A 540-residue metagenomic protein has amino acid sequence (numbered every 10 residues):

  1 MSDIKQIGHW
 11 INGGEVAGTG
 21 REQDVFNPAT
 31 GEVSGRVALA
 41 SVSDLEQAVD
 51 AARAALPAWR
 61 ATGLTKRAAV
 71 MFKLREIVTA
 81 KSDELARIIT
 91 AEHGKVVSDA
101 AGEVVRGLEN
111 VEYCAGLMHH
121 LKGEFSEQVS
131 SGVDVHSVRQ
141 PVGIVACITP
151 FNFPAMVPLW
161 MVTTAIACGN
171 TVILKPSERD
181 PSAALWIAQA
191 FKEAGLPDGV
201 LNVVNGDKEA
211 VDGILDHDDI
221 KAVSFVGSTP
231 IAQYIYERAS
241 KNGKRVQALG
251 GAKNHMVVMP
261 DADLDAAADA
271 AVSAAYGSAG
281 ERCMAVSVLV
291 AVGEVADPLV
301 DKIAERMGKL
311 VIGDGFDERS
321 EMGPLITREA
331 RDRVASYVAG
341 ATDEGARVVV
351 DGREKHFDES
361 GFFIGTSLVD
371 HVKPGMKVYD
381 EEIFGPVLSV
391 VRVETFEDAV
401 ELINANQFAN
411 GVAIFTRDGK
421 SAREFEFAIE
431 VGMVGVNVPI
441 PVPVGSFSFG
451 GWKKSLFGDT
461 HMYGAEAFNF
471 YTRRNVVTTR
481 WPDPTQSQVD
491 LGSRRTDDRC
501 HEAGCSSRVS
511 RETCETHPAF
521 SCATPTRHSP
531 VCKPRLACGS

Functional and structural regions predicted by a protein language model:
M1-P28, R353: Hydrophobic face of amphipathic alpha-helices that form TPR/SEL1-like repeat modules and related alpha-solenoid
A29-R36, I220, V257, V311-I312 (+5 more regions): Conserved C-terminal structural/oligomerization subdomain of aldehyde/semialdehyde dehydrogenase
G31, R67, I89, V111 (+9 more regions): Residue-level signal for inorganic ion chemistry
E32-L121, G132: Glycine-rich loop-to-alpha-helix module at the N-terminal edge of alpha/beta enzyme cores
G123-A266, V393, G458: Rossmann-like NAD(P) dinucleotide-binding subdomain of oxidoreductase/dehydrogenase enzymes
P230-K373, L402, V436, D483-S487 (+3 more regions): ALDH superfamily catalytic-core signature
S506, T526-S529, G539: Intrinsic disorder/low-complexity segments
